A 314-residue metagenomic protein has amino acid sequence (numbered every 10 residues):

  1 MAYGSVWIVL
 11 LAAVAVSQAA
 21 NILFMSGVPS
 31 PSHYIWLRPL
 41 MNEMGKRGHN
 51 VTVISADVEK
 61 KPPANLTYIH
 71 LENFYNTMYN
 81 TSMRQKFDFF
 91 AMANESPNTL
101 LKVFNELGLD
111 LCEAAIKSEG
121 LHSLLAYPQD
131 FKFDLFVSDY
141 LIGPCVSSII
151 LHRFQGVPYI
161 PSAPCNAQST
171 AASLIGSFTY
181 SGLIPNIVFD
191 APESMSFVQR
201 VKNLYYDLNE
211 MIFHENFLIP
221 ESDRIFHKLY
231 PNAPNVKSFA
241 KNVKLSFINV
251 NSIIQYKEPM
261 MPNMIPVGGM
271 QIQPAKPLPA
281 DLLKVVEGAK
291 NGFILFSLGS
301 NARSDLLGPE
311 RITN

Functional and structural regions predicted by a protein language model:
Y3-M92, A126, D130-F131, L135-S138 (+5 more regions): Signal-peptide-cleavage-adjacent N-terminal segments of secreted and extracellular proteins
W36, K241-N242, Y256-N314: Conserved catalytic-core segment of nucleotide-activated headgroup transferases in glycan assembly
L40, V103, L107-M195, S252-I254: Conserved nucleotide-sugar donor-interacting segment of glycosyltransferase catalytic cores, predominantly GT-B
I54-A56, L71-F74, D139, I160-C165 (+3 more regions): Generic beta-sheet signal
V58-K60, Y75, I142-P144, N166-Q168 (+3 more regions): Solvent-exposed loop/turn segments at secondary-structure junctions within structured extracellular/periplasmic domains
I69-K132, P192, R200, N216: Phosphate/nucleotide-donor binding subsite
T77-Q85, Q168-S177, P274-L278: Short, charged, surface-exposed secondary-structure boundary motifs
V157-P259: Active-site-proximal region of nucleotide-activated glycan assembly enzymes, centered on histidine/acidic-rich loops
